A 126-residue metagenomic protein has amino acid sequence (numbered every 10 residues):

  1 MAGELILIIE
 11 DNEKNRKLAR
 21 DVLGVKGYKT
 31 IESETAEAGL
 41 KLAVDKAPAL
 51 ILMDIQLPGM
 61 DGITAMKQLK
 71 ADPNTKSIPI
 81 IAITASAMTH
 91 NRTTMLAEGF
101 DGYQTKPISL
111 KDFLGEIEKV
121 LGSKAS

Functional and structural regions predicted by a protein language model:
E10: Conserved acidic carboxylate
K14, T35-A38, D61-K67: Acidic catalytic/metal-coordinating carboxylates
K17-V25: Charged docking surfaces used in two-component/phosphorelay signaling
R20, T64, A87-Y103, G115: Alpha4 helix (beta4-alpha4-beta5 surface) of REC/receiver domains from two-component response regulators
G27-E34, L42, Q104: Short hydrophobic/Thr-rich beta-strand motif most characteristic of the beta2 strand and flanking loop of CheY-like
K41, I63-K76: Short amphipathic alpha-helix used as the core "switch/output" element in two-component signaling
D54, T84: Active-site residues of response regulator receiver
P58-D61, K76, M88, K106: The feature encodes the CheY-like receiver
